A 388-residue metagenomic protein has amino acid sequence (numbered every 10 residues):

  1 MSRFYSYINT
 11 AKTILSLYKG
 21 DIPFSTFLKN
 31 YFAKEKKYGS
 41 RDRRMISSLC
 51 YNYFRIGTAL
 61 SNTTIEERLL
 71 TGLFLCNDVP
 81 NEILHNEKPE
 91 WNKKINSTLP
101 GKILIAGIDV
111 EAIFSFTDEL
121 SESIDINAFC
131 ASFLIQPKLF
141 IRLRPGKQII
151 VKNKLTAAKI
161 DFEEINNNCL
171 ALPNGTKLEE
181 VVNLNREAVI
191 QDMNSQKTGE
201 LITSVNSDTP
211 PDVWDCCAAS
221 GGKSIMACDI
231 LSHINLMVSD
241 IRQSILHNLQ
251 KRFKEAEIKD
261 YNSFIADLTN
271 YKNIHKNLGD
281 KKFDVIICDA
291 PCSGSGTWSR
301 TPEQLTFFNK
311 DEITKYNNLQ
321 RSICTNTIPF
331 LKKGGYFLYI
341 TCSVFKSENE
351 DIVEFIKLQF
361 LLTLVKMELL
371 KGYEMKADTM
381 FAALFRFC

Functional and structural regions predicted by a protein language model:
M1-C388: S-adenosylmethionine
